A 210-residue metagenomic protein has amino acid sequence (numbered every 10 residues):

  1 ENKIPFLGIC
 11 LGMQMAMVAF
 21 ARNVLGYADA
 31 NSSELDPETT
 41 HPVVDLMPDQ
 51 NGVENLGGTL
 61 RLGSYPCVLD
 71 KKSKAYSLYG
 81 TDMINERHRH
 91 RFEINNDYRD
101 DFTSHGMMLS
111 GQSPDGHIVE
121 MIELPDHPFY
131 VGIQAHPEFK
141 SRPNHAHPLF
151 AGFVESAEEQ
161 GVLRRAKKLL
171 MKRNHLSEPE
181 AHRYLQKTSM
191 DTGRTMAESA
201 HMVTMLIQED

Functional and structural regions predicted by a protein language model:
E1-A21: Catalytic nucleophile loop
E1-N2, R22-S156: Amide-donor transfer/coupling interface in amidating biosynthetic enzymes
L7-I9, R87-H88, I133, M190: Short conserved micro-motifs on helix faces and helix-strand junctions that flank and scaffold key functional residues
M13-M15, E93, F139, M196: Short hydrophobic/aromatic residue motifs in ordered secondary structure
M15-A19, P148, E198: Short amphipathic alpha-helical face segments that pack within enzyme cores and frequently flank/anchor catalytic
V18-A19, Y76, R99-D100, K168 (+1 more regions): Short glycine-/small-residue-rich flexible loop motifs, especially phosphate/cofactor-binding loops
A157-E209: Signal-transducing coiled-coil/dimerization helices and immediately adjacent hinge/linker segments that couple sensory
